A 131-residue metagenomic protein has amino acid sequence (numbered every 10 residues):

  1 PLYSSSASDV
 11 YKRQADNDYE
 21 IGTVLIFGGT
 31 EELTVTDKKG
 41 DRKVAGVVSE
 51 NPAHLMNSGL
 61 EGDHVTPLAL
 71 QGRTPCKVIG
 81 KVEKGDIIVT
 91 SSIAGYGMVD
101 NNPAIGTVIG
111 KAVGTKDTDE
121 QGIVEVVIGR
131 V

Functional and structural regions predicted by a protein language model:
P1-A7: Positively charged, low-complexity/disordered segments
S8-V131: Extracellular receptor-binding modules and their adjoining Ser/Thr/Gly/Asp/Asn-rich linkers
